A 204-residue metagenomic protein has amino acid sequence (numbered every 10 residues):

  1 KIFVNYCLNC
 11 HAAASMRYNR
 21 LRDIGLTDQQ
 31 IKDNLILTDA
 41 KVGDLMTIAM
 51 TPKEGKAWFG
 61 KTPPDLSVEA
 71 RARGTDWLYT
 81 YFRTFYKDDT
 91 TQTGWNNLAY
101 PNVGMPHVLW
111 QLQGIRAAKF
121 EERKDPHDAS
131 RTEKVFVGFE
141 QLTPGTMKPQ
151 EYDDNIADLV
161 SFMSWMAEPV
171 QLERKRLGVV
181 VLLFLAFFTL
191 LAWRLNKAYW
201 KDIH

Functional and structural regions predicted by a protein language model:
K1, A12-D23, I31, A167-K175: Electrostatic cytochrome c docking/interface patches
K1, N5-L8, P64, D76 (+3 more regions): Solvent-exposed, polar/charged alpha-helical surfaces in well-ordered, non-transmembrane soluble domains, broadly
K1-A13, R176-F184, F188: Sequence/structural segment immediately N-terminal to covalent heme-attachment motifs in c-type and related
V4, L8-S15, R71, R83-K87 (+1 more regions): Sec-exported extracytoplasmic/periplasmic mature domains
L26-P126, E133-Y152: Electron-transfer interface patches adjacent to heme c in soluble/periplasmic c-type cytochromes and di-/multiheme
T143-G178: Short, aromatic-rich amphipathic segments at membrane interfaces that lie adjacent to a transmembrane helix or signal
F187-A198: Alpha-helical transmembrane segments
W200-H204: Short, Lys/Arg-enriched, Gly/Pro-containing loop segments at transmembrane-helix junctions of multi-pass membrane
